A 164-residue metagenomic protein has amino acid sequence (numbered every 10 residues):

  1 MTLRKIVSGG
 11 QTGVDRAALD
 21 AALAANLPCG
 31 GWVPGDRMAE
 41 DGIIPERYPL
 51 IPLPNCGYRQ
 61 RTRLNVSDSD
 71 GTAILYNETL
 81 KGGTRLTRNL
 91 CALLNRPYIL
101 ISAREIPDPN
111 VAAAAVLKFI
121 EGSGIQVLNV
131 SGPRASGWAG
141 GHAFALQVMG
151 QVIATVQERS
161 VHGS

Functional and structural regions predicted by a protein language model:
M1-T2, S164: Classical N-terminal secretory signal peptides
T2-Q126, R134, F144-V156: Acidic/glycine-enriched connector segments
Q157-S164: Divalent-metal-activated hydrolytic enzyme cores
